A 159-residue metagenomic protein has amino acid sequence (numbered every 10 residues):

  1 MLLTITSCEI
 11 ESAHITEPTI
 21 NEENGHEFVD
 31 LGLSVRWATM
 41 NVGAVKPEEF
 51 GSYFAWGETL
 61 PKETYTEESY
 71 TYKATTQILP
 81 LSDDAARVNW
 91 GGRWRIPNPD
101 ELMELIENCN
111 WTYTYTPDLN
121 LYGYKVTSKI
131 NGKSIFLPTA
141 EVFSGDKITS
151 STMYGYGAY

Functional and structural regions predicted by a protein language model:
T4-S7: C-terminal motif of bacterial Sec signal peptides marking the signal peptidase cleavage site
S12-Y159: Conserved positions within compact, well-structured domain cores
